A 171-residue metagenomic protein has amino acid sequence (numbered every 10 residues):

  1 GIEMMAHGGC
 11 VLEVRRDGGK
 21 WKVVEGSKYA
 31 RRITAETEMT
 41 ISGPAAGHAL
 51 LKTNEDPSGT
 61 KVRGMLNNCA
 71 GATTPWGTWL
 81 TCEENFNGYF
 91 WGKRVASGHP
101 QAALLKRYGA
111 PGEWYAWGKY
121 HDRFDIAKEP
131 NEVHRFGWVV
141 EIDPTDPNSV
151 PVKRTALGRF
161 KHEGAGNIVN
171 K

Functional and structural regions predicted by a protein language model:
G1-K171: Conserved small-residue
